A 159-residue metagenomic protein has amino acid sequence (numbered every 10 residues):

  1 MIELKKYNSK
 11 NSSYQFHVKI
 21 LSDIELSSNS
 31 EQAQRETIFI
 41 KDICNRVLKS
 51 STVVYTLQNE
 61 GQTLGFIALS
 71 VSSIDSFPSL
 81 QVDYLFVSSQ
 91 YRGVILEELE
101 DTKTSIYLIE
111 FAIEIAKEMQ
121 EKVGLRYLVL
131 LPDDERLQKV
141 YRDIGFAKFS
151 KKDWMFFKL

Functional and structural regions predicted by a protein language model:
M1-T102, I106-L159: Non-catalytic substrate-recognition and accessory regions of acyl/acetyltransferase enzymes
